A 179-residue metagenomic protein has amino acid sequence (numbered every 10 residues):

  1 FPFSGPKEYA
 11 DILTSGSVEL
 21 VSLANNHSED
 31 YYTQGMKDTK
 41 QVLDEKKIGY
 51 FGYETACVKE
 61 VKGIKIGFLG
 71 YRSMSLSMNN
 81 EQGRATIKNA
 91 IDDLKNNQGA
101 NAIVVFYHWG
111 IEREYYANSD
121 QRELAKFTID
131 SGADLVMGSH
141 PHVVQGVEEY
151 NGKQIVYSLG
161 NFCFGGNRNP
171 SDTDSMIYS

Functional and structural regions predicted by a protein language model:
F1-S179: Acidic, metal/ion-coordinating pockets
